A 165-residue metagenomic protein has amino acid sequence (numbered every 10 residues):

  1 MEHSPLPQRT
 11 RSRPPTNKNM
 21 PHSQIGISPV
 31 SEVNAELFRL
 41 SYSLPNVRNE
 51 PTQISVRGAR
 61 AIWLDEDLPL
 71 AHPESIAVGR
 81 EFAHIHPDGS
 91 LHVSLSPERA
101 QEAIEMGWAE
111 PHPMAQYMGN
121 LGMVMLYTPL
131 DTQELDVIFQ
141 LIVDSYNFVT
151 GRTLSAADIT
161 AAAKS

Functional and structural regions predicted by a protein language model:
M1-S165: Charge-dense, helix-prone N-terminal extensions
